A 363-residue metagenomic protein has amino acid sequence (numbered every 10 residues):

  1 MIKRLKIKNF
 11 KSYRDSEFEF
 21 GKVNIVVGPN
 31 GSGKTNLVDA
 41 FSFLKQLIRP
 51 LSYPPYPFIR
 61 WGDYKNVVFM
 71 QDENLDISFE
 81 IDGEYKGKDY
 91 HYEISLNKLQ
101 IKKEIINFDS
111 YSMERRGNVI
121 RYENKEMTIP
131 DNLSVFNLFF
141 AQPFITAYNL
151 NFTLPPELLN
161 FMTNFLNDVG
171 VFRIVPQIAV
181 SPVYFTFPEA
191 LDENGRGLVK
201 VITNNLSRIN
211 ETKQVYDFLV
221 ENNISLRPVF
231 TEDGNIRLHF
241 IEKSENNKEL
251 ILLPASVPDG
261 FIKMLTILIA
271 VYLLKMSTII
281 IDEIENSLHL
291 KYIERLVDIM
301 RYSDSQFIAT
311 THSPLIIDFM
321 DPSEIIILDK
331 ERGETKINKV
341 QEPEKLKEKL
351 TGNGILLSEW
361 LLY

Functional and structural regions predicted by a protein language model:
M1-Y13: N-terminal pre-Walker A segment at the start of P-loop NTPase domains
K11, N24, S42, P258 (+2 more regions): Catalytic acidic motif of RecA-like/P-loop NTPases
Y13, E84-D89, E221-N223, D233 (+1 more regions): Glycine-centered tight beta-turn/hairpin loop motif at sheet-sheet or coil-to-beta transitions
F20-G62, M264-L265, A270, T310: Phosphate-binding glycine-rich loops of NTP-binding sites
V38-I101: Conserved P-loop NTP-binding catalytic core
K88-I224: Electropositive, glycine-dotted interaction segments that contact anionic polymers or phosphate-rich ligands
V220, E294-Y363: C-terminal lobe/lid and adjacent interdomain/linker elements of RecA-like ASCE P-loop ATPase modules
R227-K291, R295: Conserved ABC ATPase signature
